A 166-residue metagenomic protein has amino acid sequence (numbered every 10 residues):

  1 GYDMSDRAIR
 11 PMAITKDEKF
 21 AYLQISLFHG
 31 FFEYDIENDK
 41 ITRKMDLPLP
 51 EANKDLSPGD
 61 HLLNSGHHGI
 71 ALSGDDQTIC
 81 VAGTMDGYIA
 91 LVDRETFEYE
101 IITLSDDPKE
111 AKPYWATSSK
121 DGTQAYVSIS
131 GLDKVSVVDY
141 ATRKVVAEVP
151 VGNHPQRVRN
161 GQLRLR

Functional and structural regions predicted by a protein language model:
G1-R166: Predominantly soluble domains enriched in secretory-pathway, periplasmic, or organellar proteins
